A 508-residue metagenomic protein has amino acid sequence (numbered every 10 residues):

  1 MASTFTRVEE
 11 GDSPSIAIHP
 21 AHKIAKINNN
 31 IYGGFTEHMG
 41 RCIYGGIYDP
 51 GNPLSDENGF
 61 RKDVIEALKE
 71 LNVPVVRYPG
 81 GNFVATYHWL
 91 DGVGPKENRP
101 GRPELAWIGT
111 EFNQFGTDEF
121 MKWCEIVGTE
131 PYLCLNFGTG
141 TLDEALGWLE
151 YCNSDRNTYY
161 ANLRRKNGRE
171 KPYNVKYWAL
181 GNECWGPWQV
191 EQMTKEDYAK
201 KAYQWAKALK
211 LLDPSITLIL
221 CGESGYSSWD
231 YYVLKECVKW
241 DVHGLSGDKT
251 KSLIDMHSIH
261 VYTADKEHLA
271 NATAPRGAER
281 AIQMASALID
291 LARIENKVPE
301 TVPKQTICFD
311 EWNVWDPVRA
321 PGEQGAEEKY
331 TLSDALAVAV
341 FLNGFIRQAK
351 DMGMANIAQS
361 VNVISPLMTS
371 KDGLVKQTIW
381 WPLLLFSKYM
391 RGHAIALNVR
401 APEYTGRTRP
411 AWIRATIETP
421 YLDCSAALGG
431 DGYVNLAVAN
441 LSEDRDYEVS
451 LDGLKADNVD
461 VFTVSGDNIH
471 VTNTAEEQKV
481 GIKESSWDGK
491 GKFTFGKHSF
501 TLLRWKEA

Functional and structural regions predicted by a protein language model:
M1-H243, D248-M256, A278-E279, Q283-A508: Non-catalytic accessory regions flanking glycosidase/transglycosidase catalytic cores in CAZymes
H260-A274: Active-site His/acidic residue clusters
